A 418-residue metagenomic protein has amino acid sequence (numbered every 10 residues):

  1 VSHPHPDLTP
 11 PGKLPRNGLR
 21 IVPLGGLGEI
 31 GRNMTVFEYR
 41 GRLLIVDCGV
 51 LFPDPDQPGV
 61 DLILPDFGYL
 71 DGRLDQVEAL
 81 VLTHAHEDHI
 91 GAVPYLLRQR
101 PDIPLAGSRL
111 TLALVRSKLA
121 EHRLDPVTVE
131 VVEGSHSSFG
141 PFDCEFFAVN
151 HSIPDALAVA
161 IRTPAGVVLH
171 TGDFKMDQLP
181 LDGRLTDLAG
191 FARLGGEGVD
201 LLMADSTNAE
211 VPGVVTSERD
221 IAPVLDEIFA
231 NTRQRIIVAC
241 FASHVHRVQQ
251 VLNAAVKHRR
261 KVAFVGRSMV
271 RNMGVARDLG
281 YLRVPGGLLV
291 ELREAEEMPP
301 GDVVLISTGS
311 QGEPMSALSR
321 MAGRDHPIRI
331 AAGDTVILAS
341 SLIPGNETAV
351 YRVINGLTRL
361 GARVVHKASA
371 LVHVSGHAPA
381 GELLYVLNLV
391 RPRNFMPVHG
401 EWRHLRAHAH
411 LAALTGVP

Functional and structural regions predicted by a protein language model:
S2-V81, H86-E297, S316-R329, T348-R352: His/Asp/Glu-rich metal-coordinating catalytic cores of metallo-dependent phosphodiesterases/hydrolases acting on
E78, D200, V303, D334 (+1 more regions): Conserved acidic residues
V199, Q234, L383-G400: Proline-aspartate-enriched helix->loop->beta-strand connector
D302-Q311: Conserved two-lobed SF2 helicase motor
G309-S310, L338-P344: Aromatic- and Gly/Pro-rich donor/ligand-binding loops that form nucleotide- or phosphate-bearing donor binding pockets
H326-I330, S341-R363: Redox- and metal-dependent alpha/beta enzyme cores, enriched for Fe-S-associated oxidoreductases and cofactor-handling
L357-Y385: Generic long, charged, amphipathic alpha-helical segments
M396-P418: Anionic-ligand-binding alpha/beta catalytic cores of soluble enzymes and soluble regulatory domains that recognize
